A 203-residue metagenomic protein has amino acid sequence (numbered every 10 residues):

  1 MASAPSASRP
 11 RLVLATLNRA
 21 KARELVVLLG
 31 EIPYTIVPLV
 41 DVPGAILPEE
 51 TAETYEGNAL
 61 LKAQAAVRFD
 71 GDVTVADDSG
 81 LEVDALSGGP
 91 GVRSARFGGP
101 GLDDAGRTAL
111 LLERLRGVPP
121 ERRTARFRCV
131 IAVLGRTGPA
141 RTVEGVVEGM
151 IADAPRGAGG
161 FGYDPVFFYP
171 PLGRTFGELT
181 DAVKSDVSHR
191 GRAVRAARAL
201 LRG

Functional and structural regions predicted by a protein language model:
A2-V13, L17-G203: Anionic-ligand binding patches
